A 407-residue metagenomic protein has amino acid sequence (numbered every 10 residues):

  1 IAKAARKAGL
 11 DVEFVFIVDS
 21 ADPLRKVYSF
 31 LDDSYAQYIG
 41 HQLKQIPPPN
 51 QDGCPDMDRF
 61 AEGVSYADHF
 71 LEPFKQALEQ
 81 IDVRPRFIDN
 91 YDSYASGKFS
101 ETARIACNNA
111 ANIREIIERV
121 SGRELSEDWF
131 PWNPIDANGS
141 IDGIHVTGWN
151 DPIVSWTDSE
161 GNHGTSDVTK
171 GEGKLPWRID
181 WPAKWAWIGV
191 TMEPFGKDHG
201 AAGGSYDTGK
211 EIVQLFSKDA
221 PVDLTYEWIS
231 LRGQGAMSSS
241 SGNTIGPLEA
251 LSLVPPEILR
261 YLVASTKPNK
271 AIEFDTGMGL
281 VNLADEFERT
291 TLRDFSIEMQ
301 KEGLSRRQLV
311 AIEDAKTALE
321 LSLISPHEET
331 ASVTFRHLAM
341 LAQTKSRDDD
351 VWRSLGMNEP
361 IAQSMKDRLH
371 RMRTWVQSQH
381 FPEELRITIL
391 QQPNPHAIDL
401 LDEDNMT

Functional and structural regions predicted by a protein language model:
I1-R114, G209, F216-S217: N-terminal Rossmann-like or analogous alpha/beta NTP/dinucleotide-binding catalytic cores that position adenine
V18-S20, N112, D142, E257 (+1 more regions): Short loop/turn segments at secondary-structure transitions that flank enzyme active sites
L24-V27, E118, V146-G148, L262 (+1 more regions): Short, solvent-exposed loop/turn and secondary-structure capping segments
Y28, D33-C54, T157, D167 (+1 more regions): Charged, glycine/proline-rich intrinsically disordered loops and linkers
E79-L248, I387: Active-site cores that bind ATP or allylic diphosphates and position pyrophosphate for catalysis
A201-Y206, F216, Y226-L390: Catalytic adenosine-cofactor/nucleotide-binding cores of aminoacyl-tRNA synthetases and other
Q391-T407: C-terminal accessory/binding modules appended to enzymatic or scaffolding proteins
